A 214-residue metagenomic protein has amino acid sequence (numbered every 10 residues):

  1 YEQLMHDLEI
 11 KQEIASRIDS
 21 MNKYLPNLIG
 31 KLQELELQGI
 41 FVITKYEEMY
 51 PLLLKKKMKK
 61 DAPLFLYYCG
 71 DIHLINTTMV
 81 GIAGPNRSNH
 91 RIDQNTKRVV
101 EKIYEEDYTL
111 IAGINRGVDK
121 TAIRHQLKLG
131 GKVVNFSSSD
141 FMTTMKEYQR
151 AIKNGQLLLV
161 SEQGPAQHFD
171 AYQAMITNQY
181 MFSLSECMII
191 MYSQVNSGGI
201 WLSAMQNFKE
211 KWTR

Functional and structural regions predicted by a protein language model:
Y1-E47: Short, small/acidic-rich helices and loops at N termini and domain boundaries of DNA replication/processing enzymes
K23, L35-Q38, K45-R214: Glycine-biased, small-residue-rich flexible motifs in mid-sequence functional cores and linkers
